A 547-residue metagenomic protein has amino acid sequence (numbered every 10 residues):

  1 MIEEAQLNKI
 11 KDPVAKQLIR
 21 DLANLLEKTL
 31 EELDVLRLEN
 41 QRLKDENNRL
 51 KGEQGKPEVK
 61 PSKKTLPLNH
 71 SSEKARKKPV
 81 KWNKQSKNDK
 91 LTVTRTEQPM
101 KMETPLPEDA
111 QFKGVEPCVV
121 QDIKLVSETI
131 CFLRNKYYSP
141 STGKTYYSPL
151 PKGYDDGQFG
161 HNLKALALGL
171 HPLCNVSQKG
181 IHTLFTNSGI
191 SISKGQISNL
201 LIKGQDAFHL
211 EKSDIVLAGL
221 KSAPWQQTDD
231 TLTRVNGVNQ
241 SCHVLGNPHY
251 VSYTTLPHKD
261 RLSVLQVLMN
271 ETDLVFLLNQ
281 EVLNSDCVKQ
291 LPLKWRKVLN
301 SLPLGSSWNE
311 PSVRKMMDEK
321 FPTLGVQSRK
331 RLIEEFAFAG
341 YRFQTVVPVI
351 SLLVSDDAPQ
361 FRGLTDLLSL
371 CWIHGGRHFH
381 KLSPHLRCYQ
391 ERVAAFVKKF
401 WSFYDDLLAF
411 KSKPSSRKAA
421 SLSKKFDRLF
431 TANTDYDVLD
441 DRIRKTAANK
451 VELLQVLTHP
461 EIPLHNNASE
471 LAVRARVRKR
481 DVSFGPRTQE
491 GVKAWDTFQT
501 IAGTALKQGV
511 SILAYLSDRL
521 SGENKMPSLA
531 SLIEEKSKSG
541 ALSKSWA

Functional and structural regions predicted by a protein language model:
M1-D156, S198, T228, V275-E335 (+2 more regions): Short, flexible loop/hinge motifs at secondary-structure junctions
L22, L50, P105-L106, S139 (+10 more regions): Mobile genetic element proteins and their domesticated derivatives, centered on retroelements and DNA transposons
V35, E103, D109-D122, S177-V216: Electropositive nucleic-acid engagement tracts
K56, N187-I190, K194, N199-S355 (+1 more regions): RNase H-like nuclease fold core
G114, Y147-P149, V235-G237, V244 (+8 more regions): Short helix/loop capping segments that flank catalytic or ligand/cofactor-binding pockets
N162-C174: Short, amphipathic alpha-helical "recognition" segments used to contact nucleic acids or chromatin
L304-R329, P348-G363, A394-A547: Acidic/histidine-rich catalytic cores and adjacent linkers of DNA breakage/strand-transfer/modification proteins
L352-L353, D357-Q360, D366-F396: Conserved beta-strand -> loop -> alpha-helix junction used to position metal-binding or nucleic-acid-contacting
